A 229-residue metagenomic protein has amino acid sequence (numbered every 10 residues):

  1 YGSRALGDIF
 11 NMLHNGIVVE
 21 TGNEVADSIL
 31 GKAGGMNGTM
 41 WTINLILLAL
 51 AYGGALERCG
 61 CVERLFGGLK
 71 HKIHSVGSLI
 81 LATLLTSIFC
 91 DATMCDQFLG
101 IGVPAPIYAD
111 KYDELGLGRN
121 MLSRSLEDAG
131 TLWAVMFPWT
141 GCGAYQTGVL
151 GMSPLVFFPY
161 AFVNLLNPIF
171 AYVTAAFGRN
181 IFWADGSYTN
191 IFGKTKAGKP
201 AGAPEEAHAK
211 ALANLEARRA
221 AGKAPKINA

Functional and structural regions predicted by a protein language model:
G2-C61, I80, L84, I88-F89 (+2 more regions): Core transmembrane alpha-helical segments of multi-pass membrane transporters/permeases
N15, R64-H74, P106-E114, R124: Short amphipathic alpha-helical coupling elements at transmembrane boundaries
G34-I43, L69-L84, L115-L122, P154-L155: Membrane-interfacial loop-to-helix junctions in multi-pass transporters
A49, L69-I107: Hydrophobic alpha-helical transmembrane segments of multi-pass integral membrane proteins, predominantly secondary
E57-F66, L99: Juxtamembrane/interfacial segments flanking transmembrane helices
G67, Q97-K111, T140-G151: Re-entrant/interfacial helical elements at transmembrane boundaries that shape and gate the permeation pathway
S78-D91, L115-M136, Y160-L165: Alpha-helical transmembrane segments of multi-pass membrane proteins
E114, G143-A229: Juxtamembrane and boundary regions of transmembrane helices in multi-pass small-molecule transporters and channels
